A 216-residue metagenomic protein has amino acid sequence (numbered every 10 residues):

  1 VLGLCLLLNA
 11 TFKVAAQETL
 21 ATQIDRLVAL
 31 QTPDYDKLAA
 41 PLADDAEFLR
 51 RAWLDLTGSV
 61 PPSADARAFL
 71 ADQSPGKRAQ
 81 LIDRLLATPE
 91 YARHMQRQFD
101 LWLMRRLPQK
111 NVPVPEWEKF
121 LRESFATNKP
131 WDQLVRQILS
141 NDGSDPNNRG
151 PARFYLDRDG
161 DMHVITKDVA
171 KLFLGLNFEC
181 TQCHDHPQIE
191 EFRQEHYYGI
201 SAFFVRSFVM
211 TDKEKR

Functional and structural regions predicted by a protein language model:
V1-K13: Bacterial N-terminal signal peptides
Q17-R216: Short, structured secondary-structure elements that scaffold catalytic or ligand/cofactor-binding regions
